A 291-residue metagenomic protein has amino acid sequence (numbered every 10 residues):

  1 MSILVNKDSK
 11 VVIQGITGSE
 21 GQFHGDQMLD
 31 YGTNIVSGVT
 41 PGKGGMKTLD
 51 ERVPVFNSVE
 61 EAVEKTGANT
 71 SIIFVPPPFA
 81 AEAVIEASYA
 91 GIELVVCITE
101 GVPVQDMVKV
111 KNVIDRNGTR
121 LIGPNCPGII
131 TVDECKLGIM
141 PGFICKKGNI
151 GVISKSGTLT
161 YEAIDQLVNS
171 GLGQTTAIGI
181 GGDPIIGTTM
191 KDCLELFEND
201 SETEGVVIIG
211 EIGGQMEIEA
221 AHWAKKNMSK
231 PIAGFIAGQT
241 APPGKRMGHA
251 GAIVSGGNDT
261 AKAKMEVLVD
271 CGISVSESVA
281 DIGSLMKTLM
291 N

Functional and structural regions predicted by a protein language model:
M1-N291: Catalytic-core regions of core metabolic enzymes, especially those transforming organic acids/acyl-group intermediates
